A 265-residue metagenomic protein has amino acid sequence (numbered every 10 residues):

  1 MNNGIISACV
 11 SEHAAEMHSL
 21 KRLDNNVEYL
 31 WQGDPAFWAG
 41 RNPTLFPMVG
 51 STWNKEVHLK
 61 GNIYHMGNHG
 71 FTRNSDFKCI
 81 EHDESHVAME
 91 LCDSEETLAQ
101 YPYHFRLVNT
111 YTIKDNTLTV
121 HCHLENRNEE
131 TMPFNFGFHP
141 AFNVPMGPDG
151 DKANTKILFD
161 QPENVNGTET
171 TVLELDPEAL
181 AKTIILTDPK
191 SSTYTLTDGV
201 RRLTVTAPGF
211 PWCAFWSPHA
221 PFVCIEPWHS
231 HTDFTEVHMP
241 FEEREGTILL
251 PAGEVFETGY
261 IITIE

Functional and structural regions predicted by a protein language model:
M1, S11, D93-F134, F138-P140: Acidic, contiguous internal or C-terminal segments within carbohydrate-active enzymes that form a structured patch used
M1-L59, I63-G67, K190-P211, E254-E265: Beta-strand-rich N-terminal accessory domains
I6, Y64, H69, N74-E81 (+1 more regions): Acidic/His-leaning functional-site neighborhoods
N62, M66-D115: Extended, loop-rich substrate-binding clefts of extracytoplasmic carbohydrate-active enzymes
I80-V87, T112-T117, M146-D151, P218-A220 (+1 more regions): A short, structured loop/turn motif at beta-sheet edges
E90-E96, W228-S230, T263: Generic short beta-strand segments
Q100-P102, E242-V255: Exposed beta-sheet edge/beta-hairpin loop segments within beta-rich domains
T131-P133, A141-G209: Active-site/ligand-binding surface loops and adjacent short beta/alpha elements that line catalytic pockets across
